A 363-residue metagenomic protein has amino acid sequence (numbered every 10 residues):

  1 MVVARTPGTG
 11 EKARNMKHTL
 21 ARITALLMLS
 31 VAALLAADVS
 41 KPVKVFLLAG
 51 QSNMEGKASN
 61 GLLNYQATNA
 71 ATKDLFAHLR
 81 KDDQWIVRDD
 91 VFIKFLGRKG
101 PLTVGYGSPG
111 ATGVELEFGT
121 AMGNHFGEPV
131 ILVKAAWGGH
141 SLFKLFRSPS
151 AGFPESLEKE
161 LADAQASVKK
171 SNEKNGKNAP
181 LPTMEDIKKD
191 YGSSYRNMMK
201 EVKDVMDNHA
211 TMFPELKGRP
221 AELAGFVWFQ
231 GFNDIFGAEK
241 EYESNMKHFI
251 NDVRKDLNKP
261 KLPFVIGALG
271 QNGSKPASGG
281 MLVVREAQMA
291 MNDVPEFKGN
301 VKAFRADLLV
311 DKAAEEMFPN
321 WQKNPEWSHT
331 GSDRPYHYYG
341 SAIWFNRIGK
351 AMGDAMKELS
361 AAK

Functional and structural regions predicted by a protein language model:
V2-V3, K17, L29: Position-driven detector of the extreme protein N-terminus
V3-T6, K41: Residue-level detector of alpha-helix boundary/anchor positions
R5-N15: Short, Lys/Arg-enriched N-terminal segments with co-localized hydrophobic residues within the first ~10-30 amino acids
N15-A25: Bacterial N-terminal signal peptides that target proteins for export
M28-A36: Hydrophobic h-region of N-terminal signal peptides that target proteins for export in Gram-negative bacteria
A37-K363: Cell-envelope and extracellular/periplasmic
